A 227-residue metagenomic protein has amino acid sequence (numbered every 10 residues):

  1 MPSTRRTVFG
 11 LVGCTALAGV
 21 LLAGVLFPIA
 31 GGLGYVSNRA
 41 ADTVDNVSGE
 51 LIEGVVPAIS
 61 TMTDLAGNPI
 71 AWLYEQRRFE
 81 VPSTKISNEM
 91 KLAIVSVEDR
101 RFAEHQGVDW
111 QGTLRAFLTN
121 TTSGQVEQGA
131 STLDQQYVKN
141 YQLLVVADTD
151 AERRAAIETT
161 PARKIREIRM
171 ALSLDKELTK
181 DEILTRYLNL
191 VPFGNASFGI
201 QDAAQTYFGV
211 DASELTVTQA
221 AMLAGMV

Functional and structural regions predicted by a protein language model:
M1-T61: N-terminal type II signal-anchor transmembrane helix that functions as the membrane-insertion/stop-transfer segment
V56-I59, T63-V227: Peptidoglycan glycan-strand catalytic modules in the bacterial/periplasmic cell-wall system
